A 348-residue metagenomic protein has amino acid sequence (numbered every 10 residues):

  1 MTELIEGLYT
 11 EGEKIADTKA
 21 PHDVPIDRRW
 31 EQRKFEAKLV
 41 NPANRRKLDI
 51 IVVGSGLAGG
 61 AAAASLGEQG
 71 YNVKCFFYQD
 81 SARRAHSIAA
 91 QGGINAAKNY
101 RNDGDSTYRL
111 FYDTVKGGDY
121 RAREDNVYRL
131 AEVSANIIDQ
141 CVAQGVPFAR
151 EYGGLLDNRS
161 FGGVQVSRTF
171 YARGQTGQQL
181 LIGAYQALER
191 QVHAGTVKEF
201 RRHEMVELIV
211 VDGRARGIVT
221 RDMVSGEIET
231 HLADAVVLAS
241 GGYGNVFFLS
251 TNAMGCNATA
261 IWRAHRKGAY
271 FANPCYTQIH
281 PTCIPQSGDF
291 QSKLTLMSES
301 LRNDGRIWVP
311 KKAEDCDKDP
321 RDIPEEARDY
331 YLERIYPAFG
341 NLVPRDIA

Functional and structural regions predicted by a protein language model:
M1-I50, E68: Extreme N-terminal leader/targeting segments of oxidoreductases
R45-L48, V224-A235: Core beta-strand elements of the Rossmann-like FAD/NAD(P) dinucleotide-binding domain in flavoenzyme oxidoreductases
L48-C75: N-terminal Rossmann-like FAD-binding beta1-loop-alpha1 element of flavoenzymes
V52, G56-L57, Q175, Y243-G244: Residue-level detector of alpha-helix initiation sites
G67-Q91: Glycine-rich FAD pyrophosphate-binding loop
N95-L130: Glycine-rich active-site loop/strand segments that organize a redox cofactor
V142-E227, A239, C283-L296, R302: Conserved redox-cofactor binding core of oxidoreductases
R263, A269-A348: An anion/pyrophosphate-binding glycine-rich loop and adjacent beta-alpha core in soluble alpha-beta enzymes
